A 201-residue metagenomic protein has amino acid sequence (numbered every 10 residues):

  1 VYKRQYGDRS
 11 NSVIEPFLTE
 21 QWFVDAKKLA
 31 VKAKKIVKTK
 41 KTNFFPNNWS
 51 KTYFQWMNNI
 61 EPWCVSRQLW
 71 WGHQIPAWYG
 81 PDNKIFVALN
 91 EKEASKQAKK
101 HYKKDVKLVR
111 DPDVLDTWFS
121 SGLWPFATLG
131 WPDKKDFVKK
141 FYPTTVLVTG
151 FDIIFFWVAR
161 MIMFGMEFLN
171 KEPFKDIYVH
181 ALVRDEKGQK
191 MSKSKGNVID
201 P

Functional and structural regions predicted by a protein language model:
K3-P201: Structured secondary-structure scaffolds
